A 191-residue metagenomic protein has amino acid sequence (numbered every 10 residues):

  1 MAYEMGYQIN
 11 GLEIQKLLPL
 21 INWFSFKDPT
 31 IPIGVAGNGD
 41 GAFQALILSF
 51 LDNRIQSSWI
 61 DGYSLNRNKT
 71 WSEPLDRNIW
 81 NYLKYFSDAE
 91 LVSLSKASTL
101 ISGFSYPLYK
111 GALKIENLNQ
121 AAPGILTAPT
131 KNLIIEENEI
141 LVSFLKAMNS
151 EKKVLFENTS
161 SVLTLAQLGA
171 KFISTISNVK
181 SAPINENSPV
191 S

Functional and structural regions predicted by a protein language model:
M1-K27, I31, N53-S57, S64-S191: Alpha/beta-hydrolase-fold serine-hydrolase catalytic core, especially in secreted/extracellular enzymes
G34-A45, S49: Gly/Ala-rich beta-loop-alpha elbow adjacent to hydrolase catalytic centers
A36, I60-D61: Short, conserved beta-strand edge motifs with alternating hydrophobic and charged residues
